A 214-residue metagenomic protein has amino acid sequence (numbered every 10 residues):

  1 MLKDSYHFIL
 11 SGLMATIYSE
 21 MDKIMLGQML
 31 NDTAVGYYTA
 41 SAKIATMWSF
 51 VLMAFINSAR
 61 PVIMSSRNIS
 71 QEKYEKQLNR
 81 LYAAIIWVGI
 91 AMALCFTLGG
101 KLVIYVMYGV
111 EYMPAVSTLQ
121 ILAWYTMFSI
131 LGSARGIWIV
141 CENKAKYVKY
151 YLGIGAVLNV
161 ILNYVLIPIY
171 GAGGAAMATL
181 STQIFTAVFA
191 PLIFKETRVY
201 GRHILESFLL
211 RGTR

Functional and structural regions predicted by a protein language model:
M1-S19, V62, R67-K76, T197-R214: Interhelical loop/hinge segments that connect adjacent transmembrane helices in multipass membrane
L2, T39, Q71-W87, A91-G99 (+1 more regions): Interfacial transmembrane-helix starts/ends
Y6-I9, D22-I24, A34-L52, A84 (+1 more regions): Alpha-helical transmembrane segments of polytopic membrane transporters and translocases
A15, Y38-R60, V88-M92, L122-G132: Transmembrane helix-bundle signature of multi-pass secondary active exporters and lipid flippases
D32, N79, T97-M127: Interfacial segments at transmembrane-helix termini and the short loops linking adjacent helices
A45-Q71, E75, G136-C141: Helix-loop junctions and terminal segments of transmembrane helices in multi-pass membrane transport/translocation
Q120-I154: Membrane-interface junctions at transmembrane-helix termini in multi-pass inner-membrane proteins
N143, G153-V188, L192, E196 (+1 more regions): Membrane-interface helix-loop junctions in multi-pass transport and translocation proteins
